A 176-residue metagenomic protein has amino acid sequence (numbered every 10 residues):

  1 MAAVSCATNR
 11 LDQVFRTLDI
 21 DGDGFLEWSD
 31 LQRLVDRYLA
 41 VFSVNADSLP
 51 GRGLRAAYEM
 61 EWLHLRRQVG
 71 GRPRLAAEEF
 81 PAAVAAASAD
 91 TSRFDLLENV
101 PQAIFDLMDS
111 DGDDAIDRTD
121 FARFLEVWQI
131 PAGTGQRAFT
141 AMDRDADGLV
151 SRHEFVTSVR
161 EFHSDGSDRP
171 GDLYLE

Functional and structural regions predicted by a protein language model:
A2-C6, F94-L96, W128-I130: Short helix-capping and inter-helix turn/linker motifs at the boundaries of alpha-helical repeat units
A2-V44, S48: The feature marks the first
A3, D23, R123, V127 (+1 more regions): Conserved aromatic-histidine-acidic binding/catalytic patches
A7-G22, G51-R74, E98-G112, T134-R152 (+1 more regions): Primarily EF-hand calcium-binding motifs
E27-V44, R74-T91, I116-Q129, S151-D165: Amphipathic regulatory helices of Ca2+-sensor modules
T91-S92, L96, D113: A contiguous binding-surface segment within folded domains or other stable secondary-structure elements
S164-E176: Short, charged, intrinsically disordered terminal tails
